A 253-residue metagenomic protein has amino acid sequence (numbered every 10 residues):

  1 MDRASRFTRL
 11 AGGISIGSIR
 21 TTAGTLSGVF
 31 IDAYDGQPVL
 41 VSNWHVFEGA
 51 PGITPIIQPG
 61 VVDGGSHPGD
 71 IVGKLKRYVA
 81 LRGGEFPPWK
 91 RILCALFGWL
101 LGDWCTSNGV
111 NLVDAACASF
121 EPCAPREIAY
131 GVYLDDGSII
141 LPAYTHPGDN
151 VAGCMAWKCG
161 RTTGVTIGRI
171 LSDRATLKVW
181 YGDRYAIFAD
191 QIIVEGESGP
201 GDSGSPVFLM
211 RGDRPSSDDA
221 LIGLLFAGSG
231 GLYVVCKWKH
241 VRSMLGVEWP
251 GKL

Functional and structural regions predicted by a protein language model:
D2-Q191, E195, F208-R211, F226 (+2 more regions): Serine endopeptidase catalytic core focused on the charge-relay Asp
E195-S198, L232: Alpha-helix capping and helix-loop boundary segments enriched in small/acidic/polar residues
G199-S203: Short, small/polar residue-rich loop motifs at catalytic or cofactor-binding pockets
F208-L253: C-terminal subregion of chymotrypsin/trypsin-like serine protease catalytic domains
